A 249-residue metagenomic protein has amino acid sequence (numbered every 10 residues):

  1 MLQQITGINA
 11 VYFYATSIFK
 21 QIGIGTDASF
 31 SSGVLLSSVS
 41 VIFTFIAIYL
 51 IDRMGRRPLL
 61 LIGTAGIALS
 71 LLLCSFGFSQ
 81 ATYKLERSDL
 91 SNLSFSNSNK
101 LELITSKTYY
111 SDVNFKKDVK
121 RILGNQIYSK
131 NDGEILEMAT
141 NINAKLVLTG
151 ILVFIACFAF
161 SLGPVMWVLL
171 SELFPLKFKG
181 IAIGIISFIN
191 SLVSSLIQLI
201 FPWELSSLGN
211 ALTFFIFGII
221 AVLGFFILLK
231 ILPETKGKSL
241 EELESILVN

Functional and structural regions predicted by a protein language model:
M1-N249: Alpha-helical transmembrane bundle of multi-pass membrane proteins
